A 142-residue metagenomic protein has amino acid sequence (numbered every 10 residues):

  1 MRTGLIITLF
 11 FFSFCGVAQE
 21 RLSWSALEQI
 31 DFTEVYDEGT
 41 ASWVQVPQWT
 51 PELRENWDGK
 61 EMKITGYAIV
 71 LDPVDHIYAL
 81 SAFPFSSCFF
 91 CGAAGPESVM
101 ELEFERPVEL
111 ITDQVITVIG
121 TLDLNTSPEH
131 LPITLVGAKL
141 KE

Functional and structural regions predicted by a protein language model:
M1-G4: Positively charged n-region of N-terminal signal peptides that target proteins for export
I6-I7, V17: Short hydrophobic transmembrane-like helices used for membrane targeting/insertion
S13-C15: N-terminal signal peptide c-region/cleavage motif recognized by signal peptidases
A18-E142: OB-fold and OB-like single-stranded nucleic-acid-recognition modules and their adjacent interaction interfaces
